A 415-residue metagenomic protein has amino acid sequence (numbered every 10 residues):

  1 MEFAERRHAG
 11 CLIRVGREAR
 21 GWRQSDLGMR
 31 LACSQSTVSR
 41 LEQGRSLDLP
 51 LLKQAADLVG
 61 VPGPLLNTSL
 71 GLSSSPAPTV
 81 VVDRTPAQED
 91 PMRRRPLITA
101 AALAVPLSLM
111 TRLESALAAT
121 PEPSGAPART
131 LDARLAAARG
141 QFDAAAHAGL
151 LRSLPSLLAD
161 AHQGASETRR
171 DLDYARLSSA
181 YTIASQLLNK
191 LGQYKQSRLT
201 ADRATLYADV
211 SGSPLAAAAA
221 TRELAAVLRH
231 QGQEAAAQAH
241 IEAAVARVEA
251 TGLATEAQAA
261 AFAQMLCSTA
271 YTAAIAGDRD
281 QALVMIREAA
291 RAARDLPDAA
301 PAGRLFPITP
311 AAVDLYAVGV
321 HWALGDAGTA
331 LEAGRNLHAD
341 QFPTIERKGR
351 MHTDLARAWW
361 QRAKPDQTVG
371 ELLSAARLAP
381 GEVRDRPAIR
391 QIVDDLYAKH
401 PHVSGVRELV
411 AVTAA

Functional and structural regions predicted by a protein language model:
M1-A19: A short, Lys/Arg-rich alpha-helix, primarily the initiator
R14, S25, K53, R95: Residues within the helices of the helix-turn-helix
R17, G28, A56: The alpha-helix within a helix-turn-helix
R20-R40: Short alpha-helical DNA-recognition segment
L49-L65: DNA major-groove recognition helix of helix-turn-helix/homeodomain DNA-binding modules
V61-S75, V313: Short C-terminal boundary/hinge segments that cap the last helix of small helical domains
A77-A104: N-terminal secretory signal peptides and thylakoid transit peptides that target proteins across membranes
P121-A415: Conserved binding/catalytic microenvironments
